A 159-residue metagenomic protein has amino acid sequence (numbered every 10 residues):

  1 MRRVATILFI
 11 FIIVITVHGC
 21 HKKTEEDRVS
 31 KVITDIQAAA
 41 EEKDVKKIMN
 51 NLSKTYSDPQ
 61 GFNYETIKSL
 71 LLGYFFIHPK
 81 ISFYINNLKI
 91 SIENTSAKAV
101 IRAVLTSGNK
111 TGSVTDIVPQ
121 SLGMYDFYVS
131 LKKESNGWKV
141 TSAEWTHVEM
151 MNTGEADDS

Functional and structural regions predicted by a protein language model:
M1-I7: Bacterial N-terminal signal peptides that target proteins for export
I7-T16: Bacterial N-terminal signal peptides
G19-N50: Short, low-complexity N-terminal intrinsically disordered segments enriched in polar/charged residues
K22-V29, E41, Q60-Y64, Q120-M124: Solvent-exposed, acidic/flexible segments
V29, H78-K80, V140: A broad structural signal for short, well-ordered beta-strand segments within beta-sheet-rich domains
I33, L70, F83-N87, G112-V114 (+1 more regions): Short structured motifs
M49-K98, A103-S107: Short solvent-exposed beta->alpha transition segments
N94-S159: Exposed beta-sheet edge and beta->alpha loop/turn motif
